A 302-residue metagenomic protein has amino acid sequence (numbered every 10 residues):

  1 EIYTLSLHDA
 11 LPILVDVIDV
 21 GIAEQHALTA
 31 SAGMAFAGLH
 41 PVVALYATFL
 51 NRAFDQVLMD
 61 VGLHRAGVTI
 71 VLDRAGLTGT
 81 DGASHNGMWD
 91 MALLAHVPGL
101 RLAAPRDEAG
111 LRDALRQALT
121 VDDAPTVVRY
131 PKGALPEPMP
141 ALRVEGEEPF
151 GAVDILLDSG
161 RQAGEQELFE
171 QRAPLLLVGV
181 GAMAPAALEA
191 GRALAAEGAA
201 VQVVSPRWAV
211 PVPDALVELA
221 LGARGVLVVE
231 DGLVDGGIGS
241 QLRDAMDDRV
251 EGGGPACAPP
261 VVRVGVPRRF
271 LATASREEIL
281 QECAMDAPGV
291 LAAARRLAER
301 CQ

Functional and structural regions predicted by a protein language model:
I2-L11: Short, small-residue-biased leader/transition segments that mark boundaries at the very start of proteins
P12, A30-H40, D60-R65, H96 (+1 more regions): Alpha-helix C-terminal capping segments
D16-D19, A37-T48, V68-V71: A short, small-residue-rich loop immediately preceding and capping a beta-strand
V17, P41, V68, R101-L102 (+2 more regions): Hydrophobic beta-strand scaffold residues
V20-G21, A44-L45, P105, V178 (+1 more regions): Structural motif
Q25, L50, L63-N86, M91 (+1 more regions): Thiamine diphosphate
F49-D55: Glycine-rich anion/phosphate-binding loops
A104-V121: Conserved glycine-bearing catalytic or ligand-binding loops at nucleotide- and phosphate-handling centers of large
